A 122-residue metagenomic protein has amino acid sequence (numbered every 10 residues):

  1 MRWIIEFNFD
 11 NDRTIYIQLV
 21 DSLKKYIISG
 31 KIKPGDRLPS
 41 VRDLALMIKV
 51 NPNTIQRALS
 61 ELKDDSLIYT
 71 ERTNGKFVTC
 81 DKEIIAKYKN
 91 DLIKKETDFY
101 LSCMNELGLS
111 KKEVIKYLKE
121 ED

Functional and structural regions predicted by a protein language model:
M1-R37, D91-E121: Extreme N-terminal segment that seeds HTH/winged-HTH DNA-binding domains in transcriptional regulators
K31, D43, K49, S66 (+1 more regions): Conserved functional loop/turn residues at catalytic and ligand-binding sites
R37-I48, L62: A short alpha-helical element within helix-turn-helix/winged-helix DNA-binding domains across DNA-binding proteins
L38, T70-V78, E83: Short, Lys/Arg-rich nucleic-acid/phosphate-binding segment
N53: Key DNA-contact positions within bacterial/archaeal DNA-binding proteins
T79-D91, D98: A surface-exposed regulatory interaction patch that couples sensing to output across bacterial transport/metabolic
